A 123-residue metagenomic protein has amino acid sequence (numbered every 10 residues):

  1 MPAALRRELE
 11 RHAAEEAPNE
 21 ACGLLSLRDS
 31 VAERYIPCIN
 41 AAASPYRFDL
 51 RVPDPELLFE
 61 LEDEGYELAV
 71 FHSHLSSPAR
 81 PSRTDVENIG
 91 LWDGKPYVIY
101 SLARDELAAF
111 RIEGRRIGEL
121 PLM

Functional and structural regions predicted by a protein language model:
M1-E67, S76-M123: Conserved beta-strand-loop surface patch within small alpha/beta domains used for substrate/adaptor or ligand engagement
S73: Conserved residues at the C-terminal ends of beta-strands
